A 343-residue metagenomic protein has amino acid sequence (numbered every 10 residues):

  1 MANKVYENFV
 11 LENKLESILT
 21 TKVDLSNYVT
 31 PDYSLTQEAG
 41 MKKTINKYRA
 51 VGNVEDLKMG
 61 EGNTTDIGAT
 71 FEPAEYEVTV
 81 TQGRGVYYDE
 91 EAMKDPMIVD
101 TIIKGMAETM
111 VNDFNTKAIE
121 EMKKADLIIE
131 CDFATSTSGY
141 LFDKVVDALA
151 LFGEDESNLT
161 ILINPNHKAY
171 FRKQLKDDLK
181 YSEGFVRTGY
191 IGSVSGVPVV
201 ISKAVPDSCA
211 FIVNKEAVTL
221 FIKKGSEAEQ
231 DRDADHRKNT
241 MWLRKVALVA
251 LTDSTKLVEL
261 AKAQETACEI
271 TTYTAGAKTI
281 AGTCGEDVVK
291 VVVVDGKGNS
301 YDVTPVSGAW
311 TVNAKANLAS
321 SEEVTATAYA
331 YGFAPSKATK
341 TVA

Functional and structural regions predicted by a protein language model:
M1-F71, A217-L220, K224-G225, D235: N-terminal "assembly arms/tails" that initiate or stabilize quaternary assembly in self-assembling proteins
V54-D56, Y170-K173, A250-T252: Short helix/loop capping segments that flank catalytic or ligand/cofactor-binding pockets
A69-K94: Short acidic, glycine/tyrosine-flanked loop/strand segments centered on an H-E-D-like triad
Y87-E154, E259-K262: Alpha-helical scaffold segments that mediate packing/assembly in large oligomeric complexes
K124-S193: Extended, solvent-exposed, turn-rich assembly/linker loops in the middle of proteins
T188-Q230: Glycine/small-residue-rich hydrophobic helix-like segments
Q230-Q264: Extended, compositionally biased alpha-helical segments that mediate assembly or anchoring
Q264-A343: Ser/Thr-rich low-complexity repeats and stalk/linker segments
